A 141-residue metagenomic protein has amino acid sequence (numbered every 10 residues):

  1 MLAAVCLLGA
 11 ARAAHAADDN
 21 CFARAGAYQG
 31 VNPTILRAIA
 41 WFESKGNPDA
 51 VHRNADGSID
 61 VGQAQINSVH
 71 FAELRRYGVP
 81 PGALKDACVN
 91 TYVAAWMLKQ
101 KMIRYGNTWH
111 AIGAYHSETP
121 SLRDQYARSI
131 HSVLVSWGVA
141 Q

Functional and structural regions predicted by a protein language model:
C6-L7: N-terminal export/ancillary region detector
A10-A11: N-terminal signal peptide c-region/cleavage motif recognized by signal peptidases
H15-Q141: Catalytic glycan-binding domains that act on GlcNAc-containing polysaccharides
